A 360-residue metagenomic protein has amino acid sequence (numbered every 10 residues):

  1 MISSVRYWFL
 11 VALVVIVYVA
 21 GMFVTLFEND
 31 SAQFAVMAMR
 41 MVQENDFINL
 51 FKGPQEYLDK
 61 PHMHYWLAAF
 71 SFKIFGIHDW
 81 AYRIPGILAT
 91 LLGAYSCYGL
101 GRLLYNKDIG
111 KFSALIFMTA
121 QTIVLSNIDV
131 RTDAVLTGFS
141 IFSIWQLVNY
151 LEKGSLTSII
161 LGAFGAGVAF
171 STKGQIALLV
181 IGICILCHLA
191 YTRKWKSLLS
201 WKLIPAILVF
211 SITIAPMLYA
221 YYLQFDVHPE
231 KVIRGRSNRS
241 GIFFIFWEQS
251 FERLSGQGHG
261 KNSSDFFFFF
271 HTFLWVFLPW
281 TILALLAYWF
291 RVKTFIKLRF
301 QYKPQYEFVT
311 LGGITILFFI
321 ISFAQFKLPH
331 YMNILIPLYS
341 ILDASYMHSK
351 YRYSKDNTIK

Functional and structural regions predicted by a protein language model:
M1, R102-L103, D108, S143-L161 (+2 more regions): Membrane-interface transmembrane helices that cradle and orient dolichyl/undecaprenyl
S3-S31, L208-F225: Transmembrane signal-anchor helices characteristic of membrane glycosylation enzymes that use polyprenol
S4-F9, C97-T119: Transmembrane-helix signature of polytopic, membrane-embedded enzymes that assemble or transfer cell-envelope glycans
V15-V17, Q33-E56, M63-W66, F70 (+1 more regions): Extracytosolic helix-loop segments that constitute the early lumenal/periplasmic catalytic or substrate-binding loops
I84-L104, F142: Transmembrane-helix motifs of polytopic, lipid-linked glycan transferases
T122-L136: Short acidic/glycine- and proline-prone juxtamembrane loop motifs at membrane-interface regions of multi-pass membrane
L125, S158-K173, F318-F323: Membrane-interface alpha helices of multi-pass inner-membrane proteins
A177-L328: Transmembrane-lumen/periplasm boundary regions of multi-pass, lipid-linked membrane glycan transferases
